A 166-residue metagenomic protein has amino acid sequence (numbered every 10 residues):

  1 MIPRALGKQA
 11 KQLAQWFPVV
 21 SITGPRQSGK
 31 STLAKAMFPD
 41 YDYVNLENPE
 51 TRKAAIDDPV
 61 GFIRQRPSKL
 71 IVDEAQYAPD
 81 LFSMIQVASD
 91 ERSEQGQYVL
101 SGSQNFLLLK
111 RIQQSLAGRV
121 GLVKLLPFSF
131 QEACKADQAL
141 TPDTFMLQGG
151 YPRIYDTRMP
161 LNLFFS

Functional and structural regions predicted by a protein language model:
M1-S166: Phosphate-binding site recognition
